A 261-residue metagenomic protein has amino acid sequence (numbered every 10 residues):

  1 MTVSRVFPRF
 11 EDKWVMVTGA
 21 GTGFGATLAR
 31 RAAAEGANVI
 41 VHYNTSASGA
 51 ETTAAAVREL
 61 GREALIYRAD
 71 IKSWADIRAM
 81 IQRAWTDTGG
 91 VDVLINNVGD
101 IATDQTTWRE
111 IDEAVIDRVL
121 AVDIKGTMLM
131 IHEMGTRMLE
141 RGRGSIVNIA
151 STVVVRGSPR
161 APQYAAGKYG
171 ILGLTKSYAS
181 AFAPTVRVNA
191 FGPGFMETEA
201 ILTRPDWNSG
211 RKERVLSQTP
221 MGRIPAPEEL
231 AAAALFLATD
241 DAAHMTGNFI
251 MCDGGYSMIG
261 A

Functional and structural regions predicted by a protein language model:
T2-V6, I101, Q105, R156 (+3 more regions): Short C-terminal tail/terminal secondary-structure segment of NAD(P)H-dependent dehydrogenase/reductase domains
W14, G21-G23: Conserved glycine-rich cofactor-binding loop
A47, R68-M80, E113, E228: The beta1-alpha1 cofactor-binding region of Rossmann-like NAD(H)/NADP(H)-dependent oxidoreductases
I77, D104-W108, D112-L120, I146 (+1 more regions): Substrate-binding pocket helix/loop in short-chain dehydrogenase/reductase
I131, G167, T175: Active-site helix of classical SDR
T136, A179-P184, A243: Alpha-helical segment proximal to the catalytic Tyr-Lys
S151: Residue(s) in the substrate-gating loop at a strand-loop-helix junction that position the organic substrate next
